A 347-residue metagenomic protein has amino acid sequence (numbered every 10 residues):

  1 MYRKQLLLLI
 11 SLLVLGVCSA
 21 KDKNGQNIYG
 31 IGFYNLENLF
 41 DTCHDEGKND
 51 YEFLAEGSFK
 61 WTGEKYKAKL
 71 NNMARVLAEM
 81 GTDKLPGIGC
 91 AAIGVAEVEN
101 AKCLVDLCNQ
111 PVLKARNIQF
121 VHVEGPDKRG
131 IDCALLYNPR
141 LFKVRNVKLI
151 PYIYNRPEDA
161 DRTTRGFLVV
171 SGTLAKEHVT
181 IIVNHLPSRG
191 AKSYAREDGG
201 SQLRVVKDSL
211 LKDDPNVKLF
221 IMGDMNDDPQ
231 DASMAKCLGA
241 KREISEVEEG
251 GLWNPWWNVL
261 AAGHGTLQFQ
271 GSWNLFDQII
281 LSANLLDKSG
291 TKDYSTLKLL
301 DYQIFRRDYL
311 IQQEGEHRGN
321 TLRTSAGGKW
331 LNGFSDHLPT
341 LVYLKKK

Functional and structural regions predicted by a protein language model:
M1-Q26: Bacterial Sec-dependent N-terminal signal peptides
C18-P111, A115, V121-C133, R307 (+3 more regions): N-terminal, active-site-proximal structural segment of metallo-dependent hydrolase catalytic domains
A20-D22, D208-L219, D227-K347: Metal-dependent phosphoester-hydrolase catalytic domains
G30-N38, N146-K148, H178-S188: Active-site-proximal beta-strand elements of phosphoester/diester hydrolases
E37, E99, P187, M225-D228: Catalytic metal-binding/acid-base residues of hydrolase active sites
D41-T42, K102-V105, R129-D132, G190-S193 (+2 more regions): Extracytoplasmic/secreted cell-surface and envelope-processing proteins
A92, V98-H178: Structured beta-strand-rich core segments of catalytic domains in phosphoester-bond hydrolases
S193-P215: A long, amphipathic alpha-helix that forms part of the scaffold/cap immediately adjacent to metal-dependent active
